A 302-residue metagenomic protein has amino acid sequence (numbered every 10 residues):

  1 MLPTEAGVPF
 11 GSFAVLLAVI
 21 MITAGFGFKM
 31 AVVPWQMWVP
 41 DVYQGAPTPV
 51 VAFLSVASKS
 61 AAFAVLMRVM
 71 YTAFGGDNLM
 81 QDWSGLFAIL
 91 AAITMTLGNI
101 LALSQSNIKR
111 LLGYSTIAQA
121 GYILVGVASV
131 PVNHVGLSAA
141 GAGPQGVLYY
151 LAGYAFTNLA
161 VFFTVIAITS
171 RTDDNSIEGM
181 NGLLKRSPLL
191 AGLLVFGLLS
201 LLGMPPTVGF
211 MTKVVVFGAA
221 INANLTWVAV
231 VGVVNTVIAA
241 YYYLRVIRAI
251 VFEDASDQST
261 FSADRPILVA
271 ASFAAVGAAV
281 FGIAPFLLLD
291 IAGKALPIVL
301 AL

Functional and structural regions predicted by a protein language model:
M1-L302: Alpha-helical transmembrane segments of multi-pass membrane proteins predominantly involved in bioenergetics
